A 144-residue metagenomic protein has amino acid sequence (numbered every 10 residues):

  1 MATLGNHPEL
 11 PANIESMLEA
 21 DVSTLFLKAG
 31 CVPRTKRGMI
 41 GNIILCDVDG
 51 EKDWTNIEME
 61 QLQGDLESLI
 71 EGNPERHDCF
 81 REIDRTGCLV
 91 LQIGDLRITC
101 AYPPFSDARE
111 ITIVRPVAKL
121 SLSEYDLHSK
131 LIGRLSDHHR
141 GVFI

Functional and structural regions predicted by a protein language model:
M1-E82: N-terminal anchoring/assembly modules that precede and organize ATP-driven motor systems
D49, W54, S68, G72-G141: P-loop NTP-binding catalytic core
I144: Hydrophobic anchor at the beta1->P-loop junction of P-loop NTPases
